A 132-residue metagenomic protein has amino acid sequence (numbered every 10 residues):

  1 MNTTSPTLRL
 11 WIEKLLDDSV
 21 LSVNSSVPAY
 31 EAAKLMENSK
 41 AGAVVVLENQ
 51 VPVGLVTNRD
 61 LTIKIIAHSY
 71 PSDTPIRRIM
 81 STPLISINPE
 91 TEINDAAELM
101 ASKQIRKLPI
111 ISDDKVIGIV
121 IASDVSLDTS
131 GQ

Functional and structural regions predicted by a protein language model:
M1-Q132: Tandem CBS (Cystathionine beta-synthase) repeat/Bateman regulatory domains
